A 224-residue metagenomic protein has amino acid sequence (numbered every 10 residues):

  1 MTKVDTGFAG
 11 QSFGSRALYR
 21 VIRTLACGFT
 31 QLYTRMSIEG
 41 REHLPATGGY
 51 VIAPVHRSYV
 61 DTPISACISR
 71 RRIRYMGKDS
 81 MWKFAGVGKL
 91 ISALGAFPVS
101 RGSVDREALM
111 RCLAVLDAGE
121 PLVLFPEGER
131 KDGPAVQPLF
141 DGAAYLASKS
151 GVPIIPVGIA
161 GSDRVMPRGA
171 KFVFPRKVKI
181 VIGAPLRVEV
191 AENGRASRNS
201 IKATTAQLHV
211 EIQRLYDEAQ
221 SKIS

Functional and structural regions predicted by a protein language model:
M1-L18, E107-S224: Non-catalytic C-terminal accessory region of glycerolipid acyltransferases and related lyso-lipid remodeling enzymes
T2-H43, F84-L94: A transmembrane-helix-recognition feature enriched in membrane-embedded lipid enzymes and envelope glyco-/phospholipid
L25-A26, A93-V99, P126-R130: Short, basic, glycine/proline-bearing loop/turn elements
Q31, P45-S103, R111: Catalytic core of membrane glycerolipid acyltransferases/transacylases, capturing the structured, soluble-facing
T34, G102-D105, V136: A conditional alpha-helix N-cap/helix-loop micro-motif detector
I38, Y75, A96-P98, I154-P156 (+1 more regions): Conserved beta-strand scaffold positions in the cores of enzyme catalytic domains, especially in NTP/NDP-utilizing
G40, V55, G77-K78, G95 (+2 more regions): A secondary-structure boundary/capping signal
E42-P45, F172-V173: A short beta-turn/loop motif at secondary-structure boundaries
